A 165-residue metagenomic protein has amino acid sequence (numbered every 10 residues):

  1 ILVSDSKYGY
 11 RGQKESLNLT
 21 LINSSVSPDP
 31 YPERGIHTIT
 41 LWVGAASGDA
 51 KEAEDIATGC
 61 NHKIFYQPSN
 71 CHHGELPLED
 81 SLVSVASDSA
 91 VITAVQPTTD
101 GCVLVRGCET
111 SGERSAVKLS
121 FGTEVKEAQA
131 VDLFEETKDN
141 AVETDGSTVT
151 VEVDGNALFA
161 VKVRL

Functional and structural regions predicted by a protein language model:
I1-L165: C-terminal (or distal) subdomains of carbohydrate-active enzymes
